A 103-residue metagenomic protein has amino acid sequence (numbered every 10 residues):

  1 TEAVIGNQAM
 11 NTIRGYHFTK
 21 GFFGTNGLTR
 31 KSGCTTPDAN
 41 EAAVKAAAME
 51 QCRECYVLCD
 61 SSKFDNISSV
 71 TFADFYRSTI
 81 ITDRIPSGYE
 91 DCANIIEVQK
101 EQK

Functional and structural regions predicted by a protein language model:
T1-K103: Conserved phosphate- and dinucleotide-binding cores of soluble alpha/beta proteins, encompassing both enzyme active
